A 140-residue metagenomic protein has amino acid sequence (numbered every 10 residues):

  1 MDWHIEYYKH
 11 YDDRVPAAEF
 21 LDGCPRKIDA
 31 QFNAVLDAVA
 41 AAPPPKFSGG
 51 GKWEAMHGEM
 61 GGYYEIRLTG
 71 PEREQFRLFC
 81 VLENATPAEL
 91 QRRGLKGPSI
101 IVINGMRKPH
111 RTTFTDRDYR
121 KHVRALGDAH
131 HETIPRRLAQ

Functional and structural regions predicted by a protein language model:
M1-Q75, N84-I100, M106-Q140: Basic, Lys/Arg-enriched alpha-helical interface segments
